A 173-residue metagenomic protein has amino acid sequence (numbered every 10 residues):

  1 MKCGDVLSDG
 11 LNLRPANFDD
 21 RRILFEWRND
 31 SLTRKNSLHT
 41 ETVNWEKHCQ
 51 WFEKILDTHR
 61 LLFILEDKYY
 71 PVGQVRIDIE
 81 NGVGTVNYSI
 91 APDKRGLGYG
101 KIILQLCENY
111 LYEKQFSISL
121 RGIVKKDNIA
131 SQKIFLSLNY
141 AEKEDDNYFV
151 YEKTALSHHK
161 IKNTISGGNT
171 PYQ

Functional and structural regions predicted by a protein language model:
M1-I23, E66-Q173: Acyl-donor (CoA/ACP) binding surface of acyl/acetyltransferases
L24-N29, H48, F52: Hydrophobic alpha-helical core bundles mediating ligand binding, dimerization, or RNAP-core interactions
S31-L32, Q115: Structural motif
L32-Q50: Conserved GNAT-fold acetyl-CoA-binding loop/helix
L38, L62-F63, I118: Short, polar/charged, Gly/Pro-enriched helix-capping and turn/loop motifs at alpha-helix termini and inter-helix linkers
F52-I64: A short helix-loop-beta-strand connector motif used in the catalytic cores of GNAT acetyltransferases and, in some
